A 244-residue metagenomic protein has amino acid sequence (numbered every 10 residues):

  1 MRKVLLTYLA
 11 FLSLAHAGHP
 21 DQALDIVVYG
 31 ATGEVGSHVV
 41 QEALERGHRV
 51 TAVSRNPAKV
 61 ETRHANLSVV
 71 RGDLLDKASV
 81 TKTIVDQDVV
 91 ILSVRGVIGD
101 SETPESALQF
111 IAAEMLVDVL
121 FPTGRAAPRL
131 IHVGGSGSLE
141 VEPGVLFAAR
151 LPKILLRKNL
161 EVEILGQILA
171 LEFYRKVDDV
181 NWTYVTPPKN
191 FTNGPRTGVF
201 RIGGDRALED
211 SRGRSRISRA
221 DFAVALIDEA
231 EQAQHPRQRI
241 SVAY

Functional and structural regions predicted by a protein language model:
F11-Q22: Bacterial Sec-dependent signal peptides at the C-terminal "C-region" and cleavage site
H19, D25-Y29, D179, D205-Y244: Mid/C-terminal beta-alpha module of Rossmann-like enzyme folds, strongest in SDR-family dehydrogenases/epimerases
I26-R46: N-terminal Rossmann NAD(P)H-binding glycine-rich loop of SDR-like oxidoreductase domains
I26-V27, A31, A52, A58-M115 (+1 more regions): NAD(P)H-binding glycine-rich loop region in Rossmannoid oxidoreductase-like domains and their noncatalytic homologs
Y29, T51, P57, M115-V162: Conserved Rossmann-fold NAD(P)-dependent oxidoreductase catalytic core, especially the SDR/UDP-sugar
V89, P128-H132, T183: Conserved catalytic-site loops of classical short-chain dehydrogenases/reductases
E105-F110, A148-A149, L156-L169, R212-A220: Short-chain dehydrogenase/reductase
L171-N193: Conserved beta-loop-beta element that borders a ligand/cofactor-binding pocket
